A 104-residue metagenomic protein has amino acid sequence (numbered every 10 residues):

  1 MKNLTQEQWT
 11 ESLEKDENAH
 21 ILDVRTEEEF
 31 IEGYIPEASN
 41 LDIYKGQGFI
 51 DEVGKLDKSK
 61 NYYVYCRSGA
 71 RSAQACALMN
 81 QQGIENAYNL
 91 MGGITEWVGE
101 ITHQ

Functional and structural regions predicted by a protein language model:
M1-H20, E27-N61, A70-Q104: Rhodanese-like catalytic fold shared by cysteine-dependent sulfurtransferases and DSP/PTP-type phosphatases
V64-Y65: Short, surface-exposed ligand- or partner-binding patches at beta-edge/loop junctions that are enriched in aromatics
